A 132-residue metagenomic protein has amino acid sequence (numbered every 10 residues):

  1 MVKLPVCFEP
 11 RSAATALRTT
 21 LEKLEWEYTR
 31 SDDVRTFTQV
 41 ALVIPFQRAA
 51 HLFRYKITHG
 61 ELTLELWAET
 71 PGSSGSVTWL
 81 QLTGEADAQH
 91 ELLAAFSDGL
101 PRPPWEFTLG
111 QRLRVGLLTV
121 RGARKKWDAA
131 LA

Functional and structural regions predicted by a protein language model:
M1-T29, V34, A123, A129-A130: Terminal, regulation- and interaction-focused segments at domain boundaries
K3, C7, R35, A41-P45 (+2 more regions): N-terminal non-cleavable signal-anchor helices
L4, F53-Y55, T78-L80: Hydrophobic residues positioned within well-ordered beta-strands of beta-sheet architectures
P5-S12, A41-L42, Q81-A86: Short beta-strand-to-loop capping motifs
V6, R11, F46, G72 (+1 more regions): Generic low-complexity segments that are intrinsically disordered, proline-rich and/or Lys/Arg-biased
L17-Y28, K56-I57, L92, F96-L100: Hydrophobic, Leu/Ile/Phe/Ala-enriched alpha-helical segments that form helix-helix packing faces
L24-G72: Amphipathic, interaction-prone secondary-structure segments
H59-A132: Intrinsically disordered, low-complexity regulatory regions enriched in serine/threonine/proline and acidic residues
